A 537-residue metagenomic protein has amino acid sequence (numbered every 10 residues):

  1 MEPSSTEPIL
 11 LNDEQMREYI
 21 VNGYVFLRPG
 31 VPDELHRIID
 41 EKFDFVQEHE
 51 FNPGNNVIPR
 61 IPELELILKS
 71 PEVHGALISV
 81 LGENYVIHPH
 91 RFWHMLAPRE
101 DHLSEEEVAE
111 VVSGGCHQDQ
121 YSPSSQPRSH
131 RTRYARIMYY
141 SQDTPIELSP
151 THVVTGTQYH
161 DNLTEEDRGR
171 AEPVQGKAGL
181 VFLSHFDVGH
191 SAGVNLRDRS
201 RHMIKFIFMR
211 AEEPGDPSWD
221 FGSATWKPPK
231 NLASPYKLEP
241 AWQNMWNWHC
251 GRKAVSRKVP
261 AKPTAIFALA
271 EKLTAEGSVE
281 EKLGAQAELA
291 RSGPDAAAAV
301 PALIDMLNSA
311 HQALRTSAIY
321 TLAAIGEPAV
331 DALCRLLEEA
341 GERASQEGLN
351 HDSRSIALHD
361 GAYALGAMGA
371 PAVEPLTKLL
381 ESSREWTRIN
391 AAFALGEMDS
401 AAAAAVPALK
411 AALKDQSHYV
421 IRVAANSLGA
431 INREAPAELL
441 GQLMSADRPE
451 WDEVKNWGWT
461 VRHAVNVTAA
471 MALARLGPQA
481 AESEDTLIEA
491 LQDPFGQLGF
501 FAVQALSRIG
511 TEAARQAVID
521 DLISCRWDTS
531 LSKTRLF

Functional and structural regions predicted by a protein language model:
E2-E7, L11-N22, V31-A178, F186-S200 (+2 more regions): Non-heme Fe(II) oxygenase catalytic core, chiefly the N-lobe of the double-stranded beta-helix
S191-E271, K282-G284: Non-heme Fe(II)/2-oxoglutarate
A241-K262, E280-D295, D305, A313-P328 (+8 more regions): Structural detector for internal amphipathic alpha-helices that build alpha-solenoid repeat scaffolds
A261-A275, P294-N308, E327-G348, A370-E381 (+4 more regions): Amphipathic alpha-helical scaffolding segments comprising HEAT/armadillo-like alpha-solenoid repeats
Q516-F537: Terminal, low-structured helical/coil segments at or just beyond the last alpha-helical repeat
